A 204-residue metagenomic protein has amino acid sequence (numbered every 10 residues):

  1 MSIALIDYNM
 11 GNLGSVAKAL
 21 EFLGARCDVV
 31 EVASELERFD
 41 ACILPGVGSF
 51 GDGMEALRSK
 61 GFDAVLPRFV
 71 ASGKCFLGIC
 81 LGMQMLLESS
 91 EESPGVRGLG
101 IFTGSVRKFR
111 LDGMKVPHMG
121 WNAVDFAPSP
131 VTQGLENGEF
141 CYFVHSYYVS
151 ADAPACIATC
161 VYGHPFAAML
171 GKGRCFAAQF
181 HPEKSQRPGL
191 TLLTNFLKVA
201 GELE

Functional and structural regions predicted by a protein language model:
M1-A4: Extreme N-terminal starter segment of soluble prokaryotic enzymes
R26, A41, C75-L77, F140: Structural signature of beta-strand start/N-cap positions in the alpha/beta core of ABC transporter nucleotide-binding
C27-R38: Short acidic low-complexity segments
G48-H118: Cysteine-nucleophile active-site neighborhood
E88-H164: Pocket-forming structural segment of enzyme catalytic cores
G138, G171-C175: Beta-strand-turn-beta hairpins that frame and shape the catalytic cleft of phosphate-ester-processing enzymes
H164-K172: Short, surface-exposed beta-strand/loop micro-motifs that present aromatic residues
A178-E204: Acyltransferase
